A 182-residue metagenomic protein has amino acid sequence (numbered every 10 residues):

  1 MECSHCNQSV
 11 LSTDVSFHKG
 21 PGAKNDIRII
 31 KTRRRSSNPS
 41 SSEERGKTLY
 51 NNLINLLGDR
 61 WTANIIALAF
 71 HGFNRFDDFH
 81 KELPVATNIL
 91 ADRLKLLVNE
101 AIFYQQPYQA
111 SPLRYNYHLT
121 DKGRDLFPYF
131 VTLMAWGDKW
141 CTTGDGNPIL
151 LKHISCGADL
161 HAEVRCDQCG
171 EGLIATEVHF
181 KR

Functional and structural regions predicted by a protein language model:
M1-R34, T142-R182: C-terminal regulatory/oligomerization modules of transcriptional regulators
I30-I54: Short, Lys/Arg-enriched N-terminal segment that forms or immediately precedes the first helix of a structured domain
T48-I89: N-terminal helix-turn-helix DNA-binding core of bacterial DNA-binding proteins
L94-K95: Short, hydrophobic-biased segments on the C-terminal half of alpha helices that form "recognition helices"
E100, W136-K139: Amphipathic, soluble alpha-helical interaction motifs
E100-L113: Beta-hairpin "wing" of winged helix-turn-helix
S111-F130: Basic, amphipathic "hinge/linker" alpha-helix immediately C-terminal to the N-terminal HTH DNA-binding motif
L133: Globin-like tetrapyrrole-binding proteins
